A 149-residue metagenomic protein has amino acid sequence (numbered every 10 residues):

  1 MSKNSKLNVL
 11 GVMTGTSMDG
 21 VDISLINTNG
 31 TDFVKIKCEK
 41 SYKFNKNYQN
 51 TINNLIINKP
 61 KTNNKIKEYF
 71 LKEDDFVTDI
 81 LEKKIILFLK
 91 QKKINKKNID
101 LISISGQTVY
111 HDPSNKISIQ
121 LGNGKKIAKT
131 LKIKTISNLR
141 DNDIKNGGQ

Functional and structural regions predicted by a protein language model:
M1-Q149: Short acidic/glycine-rich loops and adjacent helix/strand connectors that line catalytic pockets where negatively
